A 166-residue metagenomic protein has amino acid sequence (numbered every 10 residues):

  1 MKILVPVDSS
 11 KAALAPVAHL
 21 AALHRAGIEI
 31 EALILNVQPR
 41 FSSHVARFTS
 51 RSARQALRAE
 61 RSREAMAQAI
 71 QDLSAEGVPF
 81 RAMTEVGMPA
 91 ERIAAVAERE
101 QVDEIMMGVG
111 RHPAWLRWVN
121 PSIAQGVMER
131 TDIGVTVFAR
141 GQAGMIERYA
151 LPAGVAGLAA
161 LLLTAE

Functional and structural regions predicted by a protein language model:
M1-F48, G154-E166: Small/aliphatic-rich secondary-structure junction motif
L33-L35, R81-E85, T136-F138: General small-molecule cofactor/ligand-binding pocket signal
N36, E104, V109-G110, A139-R140: Short secondary-structure boundary segments
S52-E64: A short acidic, glycine-rich active-site loop that binds or catalyzes chemistry on phosphate/adenosine moieties
S74-I105, Q125: Structural beta-alpha unit
E100-V102, P121-A143: Juxtamembrane amphipathic/hinge helix adjacent to a transmembrane helix
M107-G126, G144-M145: Glycine-rich, Arg-bearing micro-motifs that act as flexible, cationic patches
G141-V155: Juxtamembrane cytosolic/matrix-side boundary and N-terminal portion of single-pass signal-anchor/stop-transfer
